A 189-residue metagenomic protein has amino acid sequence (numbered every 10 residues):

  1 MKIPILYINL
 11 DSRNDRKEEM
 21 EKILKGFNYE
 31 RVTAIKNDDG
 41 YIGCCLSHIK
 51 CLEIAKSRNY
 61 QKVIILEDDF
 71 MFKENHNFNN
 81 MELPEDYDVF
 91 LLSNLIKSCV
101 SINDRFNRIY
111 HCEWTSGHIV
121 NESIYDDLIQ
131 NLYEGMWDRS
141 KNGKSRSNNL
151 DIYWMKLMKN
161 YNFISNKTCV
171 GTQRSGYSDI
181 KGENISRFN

Functional and structural regions predicted by a protein language model:
M1-L66, F70-N189: An acidic/histidine-cluster motif and surrounding catalytic segment that typifies divalent-metal-assisted enzyme active
